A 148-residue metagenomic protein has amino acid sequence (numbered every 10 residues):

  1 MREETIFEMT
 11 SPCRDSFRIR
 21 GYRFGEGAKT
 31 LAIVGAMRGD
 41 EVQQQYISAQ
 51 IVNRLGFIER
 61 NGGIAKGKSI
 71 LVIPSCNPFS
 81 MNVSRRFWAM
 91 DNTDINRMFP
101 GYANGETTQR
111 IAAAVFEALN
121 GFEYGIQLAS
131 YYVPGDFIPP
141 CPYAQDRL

Functional and structural regions predicted by a protein language model:
M1-L148: Structured catalytic-domain cores with a bias toward divalent-metal coordination
